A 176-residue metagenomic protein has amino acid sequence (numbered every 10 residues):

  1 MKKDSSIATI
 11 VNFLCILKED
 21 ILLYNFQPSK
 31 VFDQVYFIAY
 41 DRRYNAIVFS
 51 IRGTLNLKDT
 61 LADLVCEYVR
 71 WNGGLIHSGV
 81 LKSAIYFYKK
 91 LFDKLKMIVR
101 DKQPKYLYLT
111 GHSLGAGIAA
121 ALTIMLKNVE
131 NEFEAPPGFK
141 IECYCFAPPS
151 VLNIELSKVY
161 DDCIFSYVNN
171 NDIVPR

Functional and structural regions predicted by a protein language model:
M1-T110, L114-R176: Non-catalytic, mobile gating and regulatory segments of ester bond hydrolases
